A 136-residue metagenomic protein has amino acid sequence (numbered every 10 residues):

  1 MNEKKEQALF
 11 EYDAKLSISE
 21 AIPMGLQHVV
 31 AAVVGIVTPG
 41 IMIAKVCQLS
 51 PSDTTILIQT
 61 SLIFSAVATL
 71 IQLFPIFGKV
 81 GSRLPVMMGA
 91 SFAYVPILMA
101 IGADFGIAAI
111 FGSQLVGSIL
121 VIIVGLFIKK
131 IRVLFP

Functional and structural regions predicted by a protein language model:
M1-M24: Intrinsically disordered, low-complexity non-transmembrane regions of multi-pass membrane transporters
A21-F135: Early transmembrane hairpin of solute transport permeases
